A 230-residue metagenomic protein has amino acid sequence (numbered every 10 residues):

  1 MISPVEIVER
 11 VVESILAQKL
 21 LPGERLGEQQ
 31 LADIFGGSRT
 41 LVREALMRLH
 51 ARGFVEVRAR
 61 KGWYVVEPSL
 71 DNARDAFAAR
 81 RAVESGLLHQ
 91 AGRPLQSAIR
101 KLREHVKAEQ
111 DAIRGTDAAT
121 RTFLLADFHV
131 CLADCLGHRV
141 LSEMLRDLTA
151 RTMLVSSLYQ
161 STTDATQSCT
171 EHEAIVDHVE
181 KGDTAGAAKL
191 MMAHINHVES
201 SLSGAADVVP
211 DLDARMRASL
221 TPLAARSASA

Functional and structural regions predicted by a protein language model:
M1-R93, S203-A230: Short linear motifs at protein or domain termini
S3, N72-D75, A79, D117-T120 (+3 more regions): Conserved acidic
E6, R60, V83, K101-E104 (+1 more regions): Alpha-helix N-cap/N′ positions at the starts of helices
A51, V55-E56, L148, D164-T166: Mobile beta-alpha loop/short-helix "lid" or hinge segments that flank ligand
G92-R93, G137, S161-T162: Short helix-capping/hinge motifs at transmembrane helix termini and TM-loop junctions
Q96-S157, S168-D177, G186-H197: Conserved amphipathic alpha-helical segments that form helical-bundle/coiled-coil interaction surfaces
T162-A230: C-terminal regulatory/effector modules of DNA-binding transcriptional regulators
